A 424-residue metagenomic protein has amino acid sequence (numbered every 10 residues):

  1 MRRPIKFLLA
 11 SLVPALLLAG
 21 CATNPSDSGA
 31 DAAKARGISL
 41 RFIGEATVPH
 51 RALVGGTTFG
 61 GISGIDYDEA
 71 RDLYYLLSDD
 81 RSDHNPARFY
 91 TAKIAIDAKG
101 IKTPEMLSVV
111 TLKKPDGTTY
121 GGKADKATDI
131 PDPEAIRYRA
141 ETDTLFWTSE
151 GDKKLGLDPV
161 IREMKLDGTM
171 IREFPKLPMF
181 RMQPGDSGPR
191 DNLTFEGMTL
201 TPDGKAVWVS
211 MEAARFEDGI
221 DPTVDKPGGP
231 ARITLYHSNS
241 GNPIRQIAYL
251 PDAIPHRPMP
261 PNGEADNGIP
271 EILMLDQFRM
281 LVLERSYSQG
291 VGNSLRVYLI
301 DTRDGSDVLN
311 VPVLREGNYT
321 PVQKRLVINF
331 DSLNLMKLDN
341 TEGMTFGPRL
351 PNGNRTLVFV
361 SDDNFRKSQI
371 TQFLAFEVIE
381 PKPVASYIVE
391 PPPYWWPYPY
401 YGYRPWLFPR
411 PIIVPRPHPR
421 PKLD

Functional and structural regions predicted by a protein language model:
M1-L9: Bacterial N-terminal signal peptides that target proteins for export
L12-L16: Alpha-helical transmembrane segments
L18-G20: C-terminal motif of bacterial Sec signal peptides marking the signal peptidase cleavage site
A22-P391: Sequence/structural signature of beta-propeller domains
A385-D424: Low-complexity, compositionally biased segments in intrinsically disordered regions
